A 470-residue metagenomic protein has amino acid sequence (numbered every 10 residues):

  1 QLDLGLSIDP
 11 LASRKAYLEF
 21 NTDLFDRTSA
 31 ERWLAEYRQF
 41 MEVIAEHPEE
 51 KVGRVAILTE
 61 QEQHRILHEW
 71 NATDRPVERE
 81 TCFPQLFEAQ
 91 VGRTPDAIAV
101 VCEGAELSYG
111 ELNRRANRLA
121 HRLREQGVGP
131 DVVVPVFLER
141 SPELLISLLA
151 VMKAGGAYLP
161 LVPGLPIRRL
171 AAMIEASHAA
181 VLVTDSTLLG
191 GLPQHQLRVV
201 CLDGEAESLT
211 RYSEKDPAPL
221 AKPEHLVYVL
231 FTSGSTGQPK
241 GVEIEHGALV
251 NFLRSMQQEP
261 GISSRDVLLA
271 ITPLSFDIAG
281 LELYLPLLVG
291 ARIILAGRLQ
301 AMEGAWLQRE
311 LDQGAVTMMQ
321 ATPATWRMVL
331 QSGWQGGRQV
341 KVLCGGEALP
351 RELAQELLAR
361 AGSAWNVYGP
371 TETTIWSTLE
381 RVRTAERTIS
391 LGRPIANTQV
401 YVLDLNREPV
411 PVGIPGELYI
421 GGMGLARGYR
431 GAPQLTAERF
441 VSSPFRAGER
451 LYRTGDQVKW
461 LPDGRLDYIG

Functional and structural regions predicted by a protein language model:
Q1-R14, E31-Q39, E46-L230, I244-H246 (+4 more regions): AMP-binding/adenylate-forming domain of the ANL superfamily
A16, L67-E69, H121, I167 (+4 more regions): AMP-dependent adenylate-forming
T59, Q90, L138-S141, V162 (+6 more regions): Conserved AMP-binding
L112, V134, V151, L182 (+9 more regions): Conserved S/T- and glycine-rich ATP-binding loop of Class I adenylate-forming
L138-L149, G164-R168, T272-V289, A301-A305 (+1 more regions): Conserved coil-to-alpha-helix start sites within the AMP-binding
G155, S235, G290, G346 (+3 more regions): Conserved G/P- and acidic residue-centered "switch" motifs that form tight phosphate/ATP-binding loops in soluble
Y158, K240-L269, D277-T317: Conserved AMP-binding/adenylation subdomain of ANL enzymes
L283, L288-I293, V316-A321, W326-S390 (+2 more regions): Gly/Ser/Thr-rich phosphate-binding loop
